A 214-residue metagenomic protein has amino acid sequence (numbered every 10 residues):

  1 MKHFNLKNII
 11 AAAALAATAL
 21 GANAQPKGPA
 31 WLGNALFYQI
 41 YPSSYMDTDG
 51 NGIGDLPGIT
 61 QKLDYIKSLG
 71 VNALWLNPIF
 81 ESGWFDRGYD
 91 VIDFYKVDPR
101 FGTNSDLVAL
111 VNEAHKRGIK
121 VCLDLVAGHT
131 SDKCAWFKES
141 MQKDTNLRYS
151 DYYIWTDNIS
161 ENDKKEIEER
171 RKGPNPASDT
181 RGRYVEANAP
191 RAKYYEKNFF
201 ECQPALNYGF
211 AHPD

Functional and structural regions predicted by a protein language model:
M1-I10: Bacterial N-terminal signal peptides that target proteins for export
A13-A22: Hydrophobic h-region of N-terminal signal peptides that target proteins for export in Gram-negative bacteria
Q25-H212: Acidic/aromatic-lined carbohydrate-recognition and catalytic surfaces of CAZymes acting on diverse glycans
